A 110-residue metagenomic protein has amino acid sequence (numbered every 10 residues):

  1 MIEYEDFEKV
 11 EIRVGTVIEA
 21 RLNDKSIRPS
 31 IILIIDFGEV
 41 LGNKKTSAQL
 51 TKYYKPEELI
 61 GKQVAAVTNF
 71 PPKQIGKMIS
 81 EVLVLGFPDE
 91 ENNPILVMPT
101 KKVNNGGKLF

Functional and structural regions predicted by a protein language model:
M1-F110: Phosphate-backbone binding interfaces of nucleic-acid-interacting proteins
